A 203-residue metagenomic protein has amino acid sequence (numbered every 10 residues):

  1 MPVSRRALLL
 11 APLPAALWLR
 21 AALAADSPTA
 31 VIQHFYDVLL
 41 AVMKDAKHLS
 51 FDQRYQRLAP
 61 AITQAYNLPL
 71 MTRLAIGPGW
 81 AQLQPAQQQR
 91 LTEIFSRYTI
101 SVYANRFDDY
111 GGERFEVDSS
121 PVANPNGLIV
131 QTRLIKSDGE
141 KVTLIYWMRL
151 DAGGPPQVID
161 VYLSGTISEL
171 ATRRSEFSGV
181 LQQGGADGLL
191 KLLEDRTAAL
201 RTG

Functional and structural regions predicted by a protein language model:
M1-P14: N-terminal secretory signal peptides and thylakoid transit peptides that target proteins across membranes
R20-A24: Sec/Tat signal peptide C-region and signal peptidase I cleavage site
S27-Y103: Early exported N-terminus immediately downstream of N-terminal targeting peptides
D45-L49, Q82-A86, G112, D187 (+1 more regions): Surface-exposed, polar/charged faces of alpha-helical domains in mature secreted/periplasmic/lumenal proteins
W80, R97-Y98, K136, S164-S168: Solvent-exposed loop/turn segments at secondary-structure junctions within structured extracellular/periplasmic domains
I100-V142, L193-R196, L200-G203: Surface-exposed, charged secondary-structure patches
T143, W147-T172: Short beta-strand edge/turn micro-motifs at domain boundaries
Y162-G203: Low-complexity, intrinsically disordered terminal/linker segments enriched in charged and Gly/Pro repeats
